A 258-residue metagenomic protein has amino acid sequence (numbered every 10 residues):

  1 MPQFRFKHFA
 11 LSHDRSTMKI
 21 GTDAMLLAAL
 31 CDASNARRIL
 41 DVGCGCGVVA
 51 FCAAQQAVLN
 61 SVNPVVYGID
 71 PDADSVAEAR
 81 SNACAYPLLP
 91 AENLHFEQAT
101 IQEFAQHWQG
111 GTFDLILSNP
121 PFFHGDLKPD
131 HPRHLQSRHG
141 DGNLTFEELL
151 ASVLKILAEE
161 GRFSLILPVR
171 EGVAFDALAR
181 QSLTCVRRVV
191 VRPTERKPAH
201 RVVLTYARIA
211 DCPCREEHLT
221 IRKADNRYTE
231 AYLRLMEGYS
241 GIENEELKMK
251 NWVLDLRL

Functional and structural regions predicted by a protein language model:
M1-A33: Class I SAM-dependent transferase core
S12, H95-E97, V189: General small-molecule cofactor/ligand-binding pocket signal
S16, I20, N143-A199: Conserved Class I SAM-dependent methyltransferase catalytic core
D23, A29-P129: Conserved SAM/SAH cofactor-binding pocket of Class I
L27, N119, L149, Y206: Residue-level signal for inorganic ion chemistry
P120-L149, K155: Mobile active-site "lid"/loop adjacent to the S-adenosyl-L-methionine
P198-V253: SAM/dcSAM-binding transferase cores
